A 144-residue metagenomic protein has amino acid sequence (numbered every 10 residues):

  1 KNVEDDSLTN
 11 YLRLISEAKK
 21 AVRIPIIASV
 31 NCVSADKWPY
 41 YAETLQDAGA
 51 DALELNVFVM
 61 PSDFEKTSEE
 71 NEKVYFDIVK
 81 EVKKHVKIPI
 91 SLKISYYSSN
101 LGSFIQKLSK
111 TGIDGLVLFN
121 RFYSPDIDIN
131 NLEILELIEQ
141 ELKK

Functional and structural regions predicted by a protein language model:
D6-S16, K20-I27, N31-K144: Alpha/beta enzyme core
